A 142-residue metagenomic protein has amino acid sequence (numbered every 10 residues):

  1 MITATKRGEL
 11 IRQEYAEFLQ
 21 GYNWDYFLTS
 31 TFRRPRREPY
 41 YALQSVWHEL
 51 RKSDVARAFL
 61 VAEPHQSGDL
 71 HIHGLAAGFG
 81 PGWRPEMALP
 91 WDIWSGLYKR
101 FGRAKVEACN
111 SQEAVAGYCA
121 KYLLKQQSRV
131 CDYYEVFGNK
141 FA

Functional and structural regions predicted by a protein language model:
M1-L70, G78-A142: Right-hand nucleic-acid polymerase module
